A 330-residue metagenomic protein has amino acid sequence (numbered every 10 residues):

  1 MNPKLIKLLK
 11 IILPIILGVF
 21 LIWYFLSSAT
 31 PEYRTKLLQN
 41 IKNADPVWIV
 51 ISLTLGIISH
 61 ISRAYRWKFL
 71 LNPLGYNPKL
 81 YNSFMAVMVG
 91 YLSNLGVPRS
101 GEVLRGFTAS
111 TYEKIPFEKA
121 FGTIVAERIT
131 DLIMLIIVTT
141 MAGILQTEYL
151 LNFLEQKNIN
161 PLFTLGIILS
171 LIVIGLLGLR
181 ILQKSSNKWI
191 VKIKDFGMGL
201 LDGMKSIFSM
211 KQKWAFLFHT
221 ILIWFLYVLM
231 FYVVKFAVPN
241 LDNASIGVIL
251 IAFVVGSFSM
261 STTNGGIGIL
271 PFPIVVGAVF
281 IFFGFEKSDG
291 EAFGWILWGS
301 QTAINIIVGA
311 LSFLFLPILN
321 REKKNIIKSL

Functional and structural regions predicted by a protein language model:
M1-V87, L145, L150-M260, G294 (+1 more regions): Predominantly cytoplasmic-facing regulatory/coupling regions of multi-pass membrane proteins
I61-Y65, P98-G106, S257-G277: Transmembrane helix boundary and interhelical junction motifs in multipass membrane proteins
N77, M88-V103, M204: Short intracellular "coupling" helices and adjacent cytoplasmic loop segments at the cytosolic face of multi-pass
L80-M85, S100-E102, I115-I129, F285-I296: Membrane-interface alpha-helices at helix entry/exit sites of multi-pass transporters
V87-G90, K119-L132, N160-I168: Alpha-helical membrane-spanning segments of integral membrane proteins, especially the hydrophobic core of TM bundles
L92-V97, F121-I144, S259, I296-V308: Membrane-embedded alpha-helical segments of transport systems, primarily multispan ion/solute transporters
A109-P116, F272-D289: Interfacial segments of multi-pass membrane proteins
